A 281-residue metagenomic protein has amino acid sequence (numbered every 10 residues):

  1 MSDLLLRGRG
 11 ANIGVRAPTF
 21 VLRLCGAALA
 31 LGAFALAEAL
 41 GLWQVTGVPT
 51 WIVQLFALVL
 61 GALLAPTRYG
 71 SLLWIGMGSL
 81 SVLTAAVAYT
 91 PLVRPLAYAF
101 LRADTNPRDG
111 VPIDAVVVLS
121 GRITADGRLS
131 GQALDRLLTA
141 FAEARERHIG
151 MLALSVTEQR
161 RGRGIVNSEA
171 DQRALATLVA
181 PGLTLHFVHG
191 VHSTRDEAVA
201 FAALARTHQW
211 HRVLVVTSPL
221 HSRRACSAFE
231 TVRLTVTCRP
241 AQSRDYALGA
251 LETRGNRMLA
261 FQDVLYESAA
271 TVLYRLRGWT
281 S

Functional and structural regions predicted by a protein language model:
M1-V15: Short, Lys/Arg-rich, polar N-terminal cytosolic tail immediately upstream of the first transmembrane signal-anchor
G14-R23, R68-I75: N-terminal export and membrane-targeting signals
T19-P66: Membrane-embedded alpha-helical segments of integral membrane proteins
L29-L36, L58, G78-A88, S268: Hydrophobic alpha-helical transmembrane segments of multipass integral membrane proteins
W51, A88-M258: A structural signal for short, hydrophobic/glycine-enriched beta-strand patches
L60-Y98: Transmembrane alpha-helices and immediately adjacent membrane-cytoplasm interface residues in multi-pass integral
R257-T280: A transmembrane-helix-recognition feature enriched in membrane-embedded lipid enzymes and envelope glyco-/phospholipid
